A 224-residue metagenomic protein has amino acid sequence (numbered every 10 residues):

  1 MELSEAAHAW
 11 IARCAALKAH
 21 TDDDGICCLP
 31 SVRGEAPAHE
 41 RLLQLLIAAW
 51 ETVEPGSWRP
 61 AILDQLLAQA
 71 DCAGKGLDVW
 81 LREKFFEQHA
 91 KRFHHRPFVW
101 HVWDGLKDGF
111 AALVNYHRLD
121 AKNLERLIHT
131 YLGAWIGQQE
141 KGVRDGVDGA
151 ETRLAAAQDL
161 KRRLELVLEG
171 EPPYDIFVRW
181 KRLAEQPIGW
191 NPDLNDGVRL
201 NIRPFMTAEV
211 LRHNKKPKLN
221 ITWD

Functional and structural regions predicted by a protein language model:
M1-D224: Terminal accessory regions of large proteins
